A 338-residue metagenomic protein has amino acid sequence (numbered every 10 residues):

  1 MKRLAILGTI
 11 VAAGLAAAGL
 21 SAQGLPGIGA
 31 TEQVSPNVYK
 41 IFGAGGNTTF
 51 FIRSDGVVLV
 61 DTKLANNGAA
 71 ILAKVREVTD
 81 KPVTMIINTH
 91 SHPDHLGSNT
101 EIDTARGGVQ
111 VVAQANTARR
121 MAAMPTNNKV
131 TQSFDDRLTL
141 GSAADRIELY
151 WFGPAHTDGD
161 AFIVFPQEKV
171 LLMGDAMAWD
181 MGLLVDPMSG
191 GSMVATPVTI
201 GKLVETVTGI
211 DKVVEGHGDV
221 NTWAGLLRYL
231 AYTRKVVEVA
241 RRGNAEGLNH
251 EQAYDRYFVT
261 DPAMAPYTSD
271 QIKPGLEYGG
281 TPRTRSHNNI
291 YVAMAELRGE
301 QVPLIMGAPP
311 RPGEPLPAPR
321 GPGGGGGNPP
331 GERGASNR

Functional and structural regions predicted by a protein language model:
M1-L4: Positively charged n-region of N-terminal signal peptides that target proteins for export
L7-G19: Bacterial N-terminal signal peptides
G14, A22, E205-I210, V220-R338: Accessory terminal helices/loops
P26, Q33, A115-G159, P166-E168 (+1 more regions): Metallo-beta-lactamase
G29-K74, A161-F165, K169-D175: Conserved beta-strand hairpin/beta-sheet module of binuclear metal-dependent hydrolase folds, prominently
N37, F51, D61, V75 (+10 more regions): Divalent metal-coordination and catalytic microenvironments
G56-V57, L64-N66, R146-R242: Metallo-beta-lactamase
A73-S142: Active-site HxH/HxHxD metal-binding segment of metal-dependent hydrolases
